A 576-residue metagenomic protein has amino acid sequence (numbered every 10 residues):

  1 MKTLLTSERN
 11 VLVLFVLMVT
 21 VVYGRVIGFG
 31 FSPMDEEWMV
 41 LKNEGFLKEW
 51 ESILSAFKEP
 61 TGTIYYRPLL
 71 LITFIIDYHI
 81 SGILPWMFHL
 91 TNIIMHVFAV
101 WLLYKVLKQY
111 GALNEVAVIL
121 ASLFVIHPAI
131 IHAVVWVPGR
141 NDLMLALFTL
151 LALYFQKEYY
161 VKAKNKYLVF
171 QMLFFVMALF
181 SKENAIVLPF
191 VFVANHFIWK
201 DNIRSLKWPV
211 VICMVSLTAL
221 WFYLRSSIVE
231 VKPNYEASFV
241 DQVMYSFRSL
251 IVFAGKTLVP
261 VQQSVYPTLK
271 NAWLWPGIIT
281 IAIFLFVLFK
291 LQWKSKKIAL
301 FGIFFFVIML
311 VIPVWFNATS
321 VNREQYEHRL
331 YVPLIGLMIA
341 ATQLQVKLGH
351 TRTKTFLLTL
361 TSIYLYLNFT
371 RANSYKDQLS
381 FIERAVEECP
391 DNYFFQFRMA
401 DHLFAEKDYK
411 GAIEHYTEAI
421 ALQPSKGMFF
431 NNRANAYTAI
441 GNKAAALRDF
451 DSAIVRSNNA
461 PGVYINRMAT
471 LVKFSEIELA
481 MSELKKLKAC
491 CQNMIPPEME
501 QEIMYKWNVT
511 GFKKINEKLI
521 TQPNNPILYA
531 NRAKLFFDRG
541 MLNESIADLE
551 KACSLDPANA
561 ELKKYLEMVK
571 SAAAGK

Functional and structural regions predicted by a protein language model:
M1-M428, N432-A439, G462, N466: Polytopic membrane enzymes that build or remodel cell-surface glycoconjugates and lipids
I382, Y409, Y416, F450 (+3 more regions): Hydrophobic/aromatic packing residues within the alpha-helices of TPR/SEL1-like helical repeat arrays
A385, E418-A419, S452-A453, K486-L487 (+2 more regions): Canonical positions in the second alpha-helix
P390, P424, N458, C491-Q492 (+2 more regions): Short coil turns that delineate tetratricopeptide repeat
Y393-F394, G427-M428, P461-G462, M494-I495 (+2 more regions): Helix-start (N-cap) detector for alpha-helical repeat units in TPR-like alpha-solenoids, especially tetratricopeptide
A405, A439, K473, D538 (+1 more regions): Register position in tetratricopeptide repeats
